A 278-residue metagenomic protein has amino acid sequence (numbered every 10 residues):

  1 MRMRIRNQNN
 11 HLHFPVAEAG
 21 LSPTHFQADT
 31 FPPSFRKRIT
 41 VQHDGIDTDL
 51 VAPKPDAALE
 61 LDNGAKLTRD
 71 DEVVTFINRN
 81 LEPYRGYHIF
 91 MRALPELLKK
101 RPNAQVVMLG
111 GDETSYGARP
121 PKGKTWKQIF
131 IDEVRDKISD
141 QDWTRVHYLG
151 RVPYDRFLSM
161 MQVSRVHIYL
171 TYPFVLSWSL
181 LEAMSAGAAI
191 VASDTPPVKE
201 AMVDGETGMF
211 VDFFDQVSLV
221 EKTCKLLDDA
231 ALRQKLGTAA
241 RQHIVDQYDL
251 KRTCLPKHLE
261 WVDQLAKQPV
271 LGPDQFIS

Functional and structural regions predicted by a protein language model:
M1-G20, P33: Membrane-proximal helix-turn-helix segments that form the acceptor-binding/catalytic region of lipid-linked
L21, N63-R85, M91-E96, V106-L109: Conserved donor-binding/catalytic core segment of Leloir-type glycosyltransferases
T114, A118-D155: Nucleotide-activated donor-binding/catalytic signature segment of Leloir-type glycosyltransferases, i.e., the conserved
R151, S159-S164: Short alpha-helical donor nucleotide-sugar binding micro-motif in glycosyltransferases
Y172: Aromatic "clamp/platform" in nucleotide-sugar-dependent glycosyltransferases that forms part of the donor/acceptor
A189-A192, M202: Short hydrophobic beta-strand element within catalytic cores of glycosyltransferases and related nucleotide-activated
D204-G205, M209-Q216, K225-A230: Conserved acidic donor-binding segment of nucleotide-sugar-dependent glycosyltransferases
A231-K267: A charged, aromatic-enriched C-terminal amphipathic alpha-helix characteristic of glycosyltransferases across folds
